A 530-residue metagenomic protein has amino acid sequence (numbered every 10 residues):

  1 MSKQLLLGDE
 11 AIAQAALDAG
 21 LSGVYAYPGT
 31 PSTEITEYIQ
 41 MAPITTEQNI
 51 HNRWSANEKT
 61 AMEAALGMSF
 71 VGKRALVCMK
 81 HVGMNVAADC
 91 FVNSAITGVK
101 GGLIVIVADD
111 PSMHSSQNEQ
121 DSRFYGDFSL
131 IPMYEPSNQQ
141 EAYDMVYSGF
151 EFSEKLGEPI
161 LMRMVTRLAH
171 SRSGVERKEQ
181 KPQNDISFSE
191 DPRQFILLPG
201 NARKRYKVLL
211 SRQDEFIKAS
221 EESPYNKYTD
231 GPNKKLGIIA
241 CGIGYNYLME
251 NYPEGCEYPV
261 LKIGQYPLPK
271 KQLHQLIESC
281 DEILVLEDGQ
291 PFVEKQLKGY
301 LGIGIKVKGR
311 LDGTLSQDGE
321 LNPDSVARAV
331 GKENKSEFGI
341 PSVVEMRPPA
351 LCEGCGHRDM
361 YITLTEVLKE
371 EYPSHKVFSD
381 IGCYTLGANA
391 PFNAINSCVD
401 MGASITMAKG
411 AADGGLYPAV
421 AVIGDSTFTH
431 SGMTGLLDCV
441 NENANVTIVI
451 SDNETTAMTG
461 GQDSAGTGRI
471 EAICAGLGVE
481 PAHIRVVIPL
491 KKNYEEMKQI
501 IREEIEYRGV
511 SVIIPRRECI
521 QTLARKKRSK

Functional and structural regions predicted by a protein language model:
M1-A13, A19, P136-L351, G356-H357 (+2 more regions): Flexible, low-complexity linker and terminal segments
M1-Q139, R167, E257, F292 (+1 more regions): Thiamine diphosphate
Y25, L76, L236-I239, L284 (+4 more regions): Conserved beta-strand elements of the Class I
Q40-T45, M249-V260, A472-E480: Short helix-loop-beta junction
T46-S55, T97-A108, I186-Q194, N441-E454 (+1 more regions): A glycine-rich helix N-cap at a beta->alpha junction
C78-M79, I104-A108, L161-V165, I239-A240 (+4 more regions): Short beta-strand segments
A87, H114-S116, H170-S173, N246-E250 (+6 more regions): Short helix/loop capping segments that flank catalytic or ligand/cofactor-binding pockets
S115, L386-V512, I520-R528: Thiamine diphosphate
